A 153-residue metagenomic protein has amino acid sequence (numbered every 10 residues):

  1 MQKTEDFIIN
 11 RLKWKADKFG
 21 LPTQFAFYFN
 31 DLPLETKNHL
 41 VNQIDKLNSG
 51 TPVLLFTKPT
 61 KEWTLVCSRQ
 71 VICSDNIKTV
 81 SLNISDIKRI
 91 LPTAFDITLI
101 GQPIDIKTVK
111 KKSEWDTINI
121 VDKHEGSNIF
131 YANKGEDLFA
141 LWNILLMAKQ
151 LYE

Functional and structural regions predicted by a protein language model:
M1-T64, V121-D122, G126-N133, F139-A140 (+1 more regions): Anionic N-terminal interaction surfaces
L12-A16, K88-R89, W115-T117: Nucleotide-binding motor/catalytic cores of P-loop/tubulin-like NTPases across gene-expression machines
P52-D105: Phosphoinositide-binding peripheral membrane targeting modules
T98-L141: Canonical pleckstrin homology
